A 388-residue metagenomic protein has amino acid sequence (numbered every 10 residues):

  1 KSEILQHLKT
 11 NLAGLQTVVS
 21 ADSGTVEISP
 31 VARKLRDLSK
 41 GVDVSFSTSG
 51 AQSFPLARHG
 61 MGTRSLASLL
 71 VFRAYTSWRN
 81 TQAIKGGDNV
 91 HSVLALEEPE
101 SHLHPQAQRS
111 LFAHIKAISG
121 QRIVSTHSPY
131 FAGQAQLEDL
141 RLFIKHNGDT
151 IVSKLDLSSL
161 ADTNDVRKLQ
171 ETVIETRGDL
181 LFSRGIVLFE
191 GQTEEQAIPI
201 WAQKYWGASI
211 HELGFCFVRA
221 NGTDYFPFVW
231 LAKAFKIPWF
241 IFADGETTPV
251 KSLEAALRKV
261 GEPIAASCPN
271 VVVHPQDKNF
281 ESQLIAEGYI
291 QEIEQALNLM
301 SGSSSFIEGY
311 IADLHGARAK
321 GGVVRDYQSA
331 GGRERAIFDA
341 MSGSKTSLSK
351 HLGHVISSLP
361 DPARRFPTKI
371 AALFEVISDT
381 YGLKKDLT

Functional and structural regions predicted by a protein language model:
K1-R33: Amphipathic alpha-helical domain-onset/packing element
E3, H7-T10, R64, Q106 (+6 more regions): Generic recognition of stable, solvent-exposed alpha-helical segments in well-folded globular domains
T25-S39, V250-A256: An acidic intrinsically disordered interaction segment
P30, T126-S128, F228: Short beta-alpha junctions and helix-cap segments that line functional grooves
A32-D37, A57-H59, A132, R177-D179 (+2 more regions): Replace "in large, NTP-powered and nucleic-acid-processing enzymes" with "in large, NTP-powered factors and other
R33, S49-A51, A74, P99-S101 (+5 more regions): Short, glycine-/Ser/Thr-/acidic-enriched flexible segments
D37-S39, V44-T176, E375, D379-L387: Switch/communication elements of ASCE P-loop NTPase nucleotide-binding domains
E175-L188, Q192-T388: Acidic, Mg2+-coordinating catalytic modules of nucleic-acid enzymes
